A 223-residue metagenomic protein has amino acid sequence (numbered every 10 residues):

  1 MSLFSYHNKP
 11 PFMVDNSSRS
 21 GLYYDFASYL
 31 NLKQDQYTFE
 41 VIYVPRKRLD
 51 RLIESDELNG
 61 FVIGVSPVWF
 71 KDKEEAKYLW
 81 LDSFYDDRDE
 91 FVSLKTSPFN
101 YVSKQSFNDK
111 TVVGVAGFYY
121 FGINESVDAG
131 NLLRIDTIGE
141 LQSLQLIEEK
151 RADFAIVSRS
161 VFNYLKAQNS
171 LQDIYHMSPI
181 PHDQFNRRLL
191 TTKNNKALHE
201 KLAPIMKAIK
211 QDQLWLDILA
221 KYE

Functional and structural regions predicted by a protein language model:
M1-K73, G114, D136-T137, L202: Extracytoplasmic small-molecule ligand-binding "clamshell" domains of the periplasmic binding protein/Venus flytrap
Y6-K9, D86-E90, A167-A203: Periplasmic-binding protein-like
K9, S17-Y29, K95-A129, S160: Bilobed "Venus flytrap"/periplasmic-binding protein-like clamshell domains and structurally analogous long
Y24-Q34, K95-P98, K110, R188-Y222: Extended ligand-binding regions for polar small-molecule ligands
Y37-T38, F118-A129, D173, K207-E223: Ligand-binding clefts/hinges and TM-proximal coupling segments of bilobed small-molecule sensing domains
V41-F107, Y120, M177-P181: Acidic, polar ligand-binding/catalytic clefts
I42, K47-F61, E140-V161, Q168: Short helices/loops that flank or line small-molecule/ion binding pockets
I63-E74, D153-D183: A ligand-binding cleft/hinge motif common to bilobed small-molecule-binding domains
